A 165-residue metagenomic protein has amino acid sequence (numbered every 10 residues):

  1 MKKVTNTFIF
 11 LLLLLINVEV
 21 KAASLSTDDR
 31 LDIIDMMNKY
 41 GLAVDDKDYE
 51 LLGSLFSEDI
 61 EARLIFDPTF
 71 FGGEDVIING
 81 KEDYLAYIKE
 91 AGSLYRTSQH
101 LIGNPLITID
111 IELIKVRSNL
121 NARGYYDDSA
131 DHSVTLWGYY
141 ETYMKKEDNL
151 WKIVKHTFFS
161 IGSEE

Functional and structural regions predicted by a protein language model:
M1-F8: Bacterial N-terminal signal peptides that target proteins for export
F8-I16: Bacterial N-terminal signal peptides
V20-E58: Short, low-complexity N-terminal intrinsically disordered segments enriched in polar/charged residues
S24-T27, D75-I78, D131: Charge-dense, low-complexity intrinsically disordered segments
Y49-L120: A solvent-exposed, acidic/Ser-Thr-rich amphipathic alpha-helical stretch
S93-E165: A beta-strand edge to alpha-helix "cap/lid" segment located at domain peripheries
